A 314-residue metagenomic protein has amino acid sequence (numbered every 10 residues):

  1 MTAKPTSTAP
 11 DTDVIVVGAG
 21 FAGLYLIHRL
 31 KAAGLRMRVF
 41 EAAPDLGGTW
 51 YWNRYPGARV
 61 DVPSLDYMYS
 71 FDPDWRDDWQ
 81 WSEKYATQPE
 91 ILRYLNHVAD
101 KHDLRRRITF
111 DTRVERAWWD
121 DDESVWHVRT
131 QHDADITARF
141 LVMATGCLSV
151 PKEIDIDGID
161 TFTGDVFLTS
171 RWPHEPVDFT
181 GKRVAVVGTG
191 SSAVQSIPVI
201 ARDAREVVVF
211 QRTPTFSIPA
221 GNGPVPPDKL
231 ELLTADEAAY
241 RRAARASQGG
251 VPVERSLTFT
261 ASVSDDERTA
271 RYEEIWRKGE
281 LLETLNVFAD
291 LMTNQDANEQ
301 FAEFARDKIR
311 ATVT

Functional and structural regions predicted by a protein language model:
T2-V14, A19-A22, H28-I159, E175-P176 (+2 more regions): N-terminal FAD-binding dinucleotide-binding subdomain shared by FAD-dependent oxidases/monooxygenases
L24-Y25, Q195: Short alpha-helical segment within the catalytic ATP-binding CA
V125, D165-R171: Short gly/ser/thr-rich secondary-structure transition/capping motifs
P173, V177-F179, V184-V187: A conserved hydrophobic secondary-structure block that centers on an alpha-helix together with its immediately flanking
R183-A204: Rossmann-like NAD(P)H-binding beta-loop-alpha module
